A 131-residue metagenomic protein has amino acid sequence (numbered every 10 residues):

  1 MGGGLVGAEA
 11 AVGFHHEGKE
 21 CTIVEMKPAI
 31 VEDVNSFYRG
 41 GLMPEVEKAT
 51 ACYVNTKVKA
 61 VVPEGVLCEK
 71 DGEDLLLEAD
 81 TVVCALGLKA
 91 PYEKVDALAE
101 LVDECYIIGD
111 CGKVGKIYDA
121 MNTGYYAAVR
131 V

Functional and structural regions predicted by a protein language model:
M1-G4: Beta1/beta-strand and adjacent pyrophosphate-binding region of the FAD-binding site in flavoprotein oxidoreductases
G7-F14, A29-R39, A99, Y106-V131: A conserved FAD-binding loop/helix module that cradles the flavin
A8, H16-A97: A Rossmann-like FAD-binding core segment of flavoenzymes
C52-Y53, C105-I107: Conserved beta-strand scaffold positions in the cores of enzyme catalytic domains, especially in NTP/NDP-utilizing
